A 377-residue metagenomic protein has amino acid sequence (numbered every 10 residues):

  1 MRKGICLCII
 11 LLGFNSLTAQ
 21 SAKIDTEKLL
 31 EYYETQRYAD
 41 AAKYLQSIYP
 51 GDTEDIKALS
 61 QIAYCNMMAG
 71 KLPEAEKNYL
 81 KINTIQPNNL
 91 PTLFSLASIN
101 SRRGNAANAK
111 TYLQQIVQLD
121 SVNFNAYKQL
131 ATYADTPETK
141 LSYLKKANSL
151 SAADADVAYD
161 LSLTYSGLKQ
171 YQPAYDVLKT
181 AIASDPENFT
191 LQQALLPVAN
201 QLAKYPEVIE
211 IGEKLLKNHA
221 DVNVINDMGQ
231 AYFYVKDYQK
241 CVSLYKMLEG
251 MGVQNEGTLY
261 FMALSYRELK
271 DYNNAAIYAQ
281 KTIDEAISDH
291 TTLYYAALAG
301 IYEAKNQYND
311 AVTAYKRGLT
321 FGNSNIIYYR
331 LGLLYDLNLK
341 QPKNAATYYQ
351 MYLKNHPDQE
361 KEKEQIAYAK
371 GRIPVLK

Functional and structural regions predicted by a protein language model:
R2, L17-L80, T84-I85, L90-P91 (+5 more regions): N-terminal leader/linker segments that initiate helical-solenoid repeat arrays
A22-K23, I56-K57, L90-P91, S121-N125 (+7 more regions): Helix-start (N-cap) detector for alpha-helical repeat units in TPR-like alpha-solenoids, especially tetratricopeptide
E34-T35, M68-A69, R102-R103, T132-P137 (+7 more regions): Register position in tetratricopeptide repeats
S47-I48, K81-I82, Q115-I116, K146-A147 (+6 more regions): Canonical positions in the second alpha-helix
G51, I85, L119, S149-S151 (+6 more regions): Structural marker of alpha-solenoid helical repeat scaffolds
Q61-Y64, S95, Q129, D160-L163 (+7 more regions): Canonical tetratricopeptide repeat
Q118, K217-N218, R267, L319-T320 (+1 more regions): TPR/TPR-like (Sel1-like) alpha-helical repeat modules
